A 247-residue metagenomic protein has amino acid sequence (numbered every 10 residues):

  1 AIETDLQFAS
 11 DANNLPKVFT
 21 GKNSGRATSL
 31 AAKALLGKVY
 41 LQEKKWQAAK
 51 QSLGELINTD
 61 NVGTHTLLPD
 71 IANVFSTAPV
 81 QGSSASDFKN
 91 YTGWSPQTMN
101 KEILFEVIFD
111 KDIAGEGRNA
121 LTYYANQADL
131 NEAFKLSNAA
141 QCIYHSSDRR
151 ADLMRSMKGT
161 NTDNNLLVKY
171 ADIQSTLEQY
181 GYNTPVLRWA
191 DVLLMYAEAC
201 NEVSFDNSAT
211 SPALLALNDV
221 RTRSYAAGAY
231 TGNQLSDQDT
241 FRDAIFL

Functional and structural regions predicted by a protein language model:
A1-N13, N23-I57, F105, N183-V220 (+1 more regions): Extended, hydrophobic/aromatic-rich amphipathic alpha-helical segments that build helical scaffolds
T4, T162-N165, T240: Generic alpha-helical secondary structure signal
Q7-K17, D60-T64, Y225-A226: Helix-capping and short linker residues that terminate individual alpha-solenoid repeat units
P16-K22, S175-P185, A227-Y230: Acidic, serine/threonine- and proline-rich low-complexity regulatory regions
V18-G21, K158-N164, A209-L214: Short, functional N-terminal and low-complexity linear motifs
K45, Q51, E55-S204: Elongated scaffold/linker segments in the mid-to-C-terminal portions of large proteins
L217, T222-A229: Non-catalytic carbohydrate-binding regions of carbohydrate-active enzymes
Y230-F241: Short, mixed-charge amphipathic alpha-helical segments
